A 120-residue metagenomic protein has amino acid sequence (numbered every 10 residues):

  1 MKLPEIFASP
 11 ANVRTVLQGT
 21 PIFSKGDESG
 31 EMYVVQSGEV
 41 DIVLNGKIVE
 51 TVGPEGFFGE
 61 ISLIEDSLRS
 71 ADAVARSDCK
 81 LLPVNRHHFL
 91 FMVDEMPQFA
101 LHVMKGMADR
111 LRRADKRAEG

Functional and structural regions predicted by a protein language model:
M1-G120: Cytosolic regulatory regions built on CNB/CRP/Popeye-like sensor folds
